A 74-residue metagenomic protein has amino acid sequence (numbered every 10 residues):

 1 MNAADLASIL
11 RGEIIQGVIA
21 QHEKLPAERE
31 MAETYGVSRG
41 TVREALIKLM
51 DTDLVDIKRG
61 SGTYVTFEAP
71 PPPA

Functional and structural regions predicted by a protein language model:
M1-A74: Short linear motifs at protein or domain termini
